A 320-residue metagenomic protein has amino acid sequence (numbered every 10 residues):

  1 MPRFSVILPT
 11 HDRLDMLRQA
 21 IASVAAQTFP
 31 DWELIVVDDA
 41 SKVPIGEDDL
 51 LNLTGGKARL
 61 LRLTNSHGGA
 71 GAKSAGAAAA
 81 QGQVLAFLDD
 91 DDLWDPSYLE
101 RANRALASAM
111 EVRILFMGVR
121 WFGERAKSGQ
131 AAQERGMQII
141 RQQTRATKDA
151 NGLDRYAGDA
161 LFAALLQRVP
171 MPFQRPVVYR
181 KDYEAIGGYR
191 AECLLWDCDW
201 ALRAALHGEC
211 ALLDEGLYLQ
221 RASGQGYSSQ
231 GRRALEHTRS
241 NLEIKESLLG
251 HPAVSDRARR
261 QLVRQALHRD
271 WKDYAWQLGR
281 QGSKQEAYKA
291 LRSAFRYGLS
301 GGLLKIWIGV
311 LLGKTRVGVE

Functional and structural regions predicted by a protein language model:
F4-M16, A20, Q27, V37: A conserved hydrophobic helix/loop-capping motif in glycosyltransferases and polysaccharide synthases
V6, Q143-E236: Conserved nucleotide-sugar donor-binding catalytic segment
I21-R62: Acidic donor-binding segment of Leloir-type glycosyltransferases
P44, D92-A105: Acidic donor-binding/catalytic loop of UDP-sugar-dependent glycosyltransferases, especially processive GT2
T54-K57, G71, E100-D182: Flexible acidic/His/Gly-enriched loops in nucleotide-sugar-dependent glycosyltransferase catalytic domains
L63-A80, D90: Glycine-rich, basic loop-to-helix element that forms the pyrophosphate-binding segment of sugar-nucleotide handling
L85: Short aromatic/hydrophobic "clamp" motif used to bind/position activated sugar donors
G216-G224, S229-R257, R280-Y297: Catalytic core of nucleotide-sugar-dependent glycosyltransferases
